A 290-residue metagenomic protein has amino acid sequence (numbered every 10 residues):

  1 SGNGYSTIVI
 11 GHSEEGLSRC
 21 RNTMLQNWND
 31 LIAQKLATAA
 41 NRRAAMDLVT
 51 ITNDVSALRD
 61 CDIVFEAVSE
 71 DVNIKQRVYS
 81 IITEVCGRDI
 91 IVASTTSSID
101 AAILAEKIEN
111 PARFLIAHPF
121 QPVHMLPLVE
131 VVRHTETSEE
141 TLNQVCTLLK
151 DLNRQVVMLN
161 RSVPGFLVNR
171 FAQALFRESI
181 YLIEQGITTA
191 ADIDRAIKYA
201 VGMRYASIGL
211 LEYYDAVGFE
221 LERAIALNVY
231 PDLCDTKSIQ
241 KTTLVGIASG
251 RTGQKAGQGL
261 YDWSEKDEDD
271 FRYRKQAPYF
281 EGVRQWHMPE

Functional and structural regions predicted by a protein language model:
S1-D30, T50, V85: NAD(P)+-binding Rossmann beta1-loop-alpha1 motif at the extreme N-terminus of oxidoreductases
N3-Y5, R154, Q185, A190-E290: NAD(P)-dependent Rossmann-like dehydrogenase/reductase catalytic/cofactor-binding core
S13, T38, S138, T188-D192: Helix N-cap / loop-to-helix initiation motif
L25-A45: N-terminal glycine-rich dinucleotide-binding loop that anchors FAD/FMN and/or NAD(P) in oxidoreductases
I32, T50-F114: Rossmann-fold NAD(P) dinucleotide-binding segment
I91-N169: Rossmann-fold dinucleotide-binding core
V123-V132, L152, V157-Q185, R195-G209 (+1 more regions): Active-site-proximal catalytic alpha-helix in oxidoreductases
